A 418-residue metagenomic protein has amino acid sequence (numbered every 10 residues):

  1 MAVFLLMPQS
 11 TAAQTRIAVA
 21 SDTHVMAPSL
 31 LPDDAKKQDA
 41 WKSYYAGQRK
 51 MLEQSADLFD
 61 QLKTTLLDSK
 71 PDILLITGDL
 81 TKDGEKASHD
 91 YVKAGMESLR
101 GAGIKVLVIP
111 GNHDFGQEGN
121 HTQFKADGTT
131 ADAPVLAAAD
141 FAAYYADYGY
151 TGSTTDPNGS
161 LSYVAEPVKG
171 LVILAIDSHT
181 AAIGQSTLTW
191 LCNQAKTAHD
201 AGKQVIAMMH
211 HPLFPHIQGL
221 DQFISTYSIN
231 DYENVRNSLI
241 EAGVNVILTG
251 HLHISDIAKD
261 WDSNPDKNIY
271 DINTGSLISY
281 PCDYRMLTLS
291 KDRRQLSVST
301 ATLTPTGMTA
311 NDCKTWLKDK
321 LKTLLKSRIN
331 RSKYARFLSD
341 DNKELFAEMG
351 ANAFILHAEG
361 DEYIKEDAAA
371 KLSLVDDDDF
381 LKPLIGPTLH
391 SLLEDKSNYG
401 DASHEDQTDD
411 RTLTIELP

Functional and structural regions predicted by a protein language model:
M1-L5: Bacterial N-terminal signal peptides
A12-K86: N-terminal active-site segment of His-dependent metallophosphoesterases
T15-A27, G170-T180, M208, Y270-G275 (+1 more regions): Active-site-proximal beta-strand elements of phosphoester/diester hydrolases
D22, D79, G111-N112, H210 (+1 more regions): Active-site glycine-centered loops adjacent to acidic/histidine catalytic or metal-binding residues that shape
L67-I73, K105, V172-L174, A181-Y270 (+1 more regions): His/acidic metal-ligating clusters that form di-metal
K86, Y91-T189, K196, P265-K267 (+2 more regions): Extended active-site neighborhood of metal-dependent phosphoesterases/phosphodiesterases
S299-A310: Short, solvent-exposed aromatic-acidic interface loops
M308-P418: Non-catalytic terminal accessory segments
